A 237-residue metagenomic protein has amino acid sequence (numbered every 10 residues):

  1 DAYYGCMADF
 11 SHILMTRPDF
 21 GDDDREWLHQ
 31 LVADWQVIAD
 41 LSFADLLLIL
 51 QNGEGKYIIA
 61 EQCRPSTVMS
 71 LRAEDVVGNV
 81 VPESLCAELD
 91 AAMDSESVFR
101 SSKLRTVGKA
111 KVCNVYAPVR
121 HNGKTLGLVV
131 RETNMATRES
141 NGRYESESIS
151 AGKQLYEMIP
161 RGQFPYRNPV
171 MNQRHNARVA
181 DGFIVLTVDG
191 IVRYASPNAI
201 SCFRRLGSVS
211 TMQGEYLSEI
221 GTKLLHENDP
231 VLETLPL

Functional and structural regions predicted by a protein language model:
Y3-A44, M135-G182, S218, H226-P236: PAS-family sensory modules
I13-E26, L31, A39, L47-E83 (+4 more regions): Intrinsically disordered, low-complexity polar/acidic regions
V32-A33, L85-V112, P160-V179: Short, basic/aromatic recognition patches
F43, G53-E54, P65-S66, V119-L126: Short, solvent-exposed coil/turn segments at beta-strand boundaries
L48, P118-V119, V185: Hydrophobic beta-strand positions
Q51-N52, K56-A87, E147-G152, P165 (+1 more regions): PAS-family sensory domains
V98-H121, L126-G127, I220-L237: PAS-family sensory/regulatory modules and their coupling/dimerization elements
T106-E139, R143, E147, Q154-L155 (+1 more regions): Long, amphipathic alpha-helical coupling/dimerization segments that relay conformational signals between
